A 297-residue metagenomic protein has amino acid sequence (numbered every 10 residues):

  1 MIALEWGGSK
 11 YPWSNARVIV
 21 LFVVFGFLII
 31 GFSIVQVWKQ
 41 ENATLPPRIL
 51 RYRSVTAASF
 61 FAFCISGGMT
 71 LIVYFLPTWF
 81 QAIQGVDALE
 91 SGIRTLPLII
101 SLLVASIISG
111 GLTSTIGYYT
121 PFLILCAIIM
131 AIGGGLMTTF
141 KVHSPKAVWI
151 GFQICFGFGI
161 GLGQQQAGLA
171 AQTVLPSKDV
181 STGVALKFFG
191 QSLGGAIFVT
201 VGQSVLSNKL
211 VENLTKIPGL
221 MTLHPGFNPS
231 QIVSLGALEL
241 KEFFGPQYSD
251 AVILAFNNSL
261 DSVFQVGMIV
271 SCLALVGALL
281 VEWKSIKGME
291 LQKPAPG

Functional and structural regions predicted by a protein language model:
M1, T70, M130, G195-Q203 (+2 more regions): Hydrophobic alpha-helical transmembrane segments in multi-pass membrane proteins
M1-W6, F25-K39, A274-E282: C-terminal membrane-cytosol helix-exit motif in multi-pass small-molecule transporters
L4, G8, F80-Q81, L112-S114 (+1 more regions): Interfacial helix-cap and linker-helix signal at transmembrane-aqueous boundaries of multi-pass secondary transporters
W13-T182: Transmembrane core module of solute transporters
I30-I34, L103, I107, G135-T138 (+5 more regions): Membrane-embedded alpha-helical segments of multi-pass transporters/permeases
I34-A43, V142, N208, E212 (+1 more regions): Helix-loop junctions on the cytosolic side of multi-pass membrane transporters, especially the intracellular loop
W149-S230, F264-V266, L279: Small-residue-rich alpha-helical segments with characteristic i,i+4
L235-G297: Transmembrane-helix exit segments and adjacent C-terminal regions of multi-pass membrane proteins
